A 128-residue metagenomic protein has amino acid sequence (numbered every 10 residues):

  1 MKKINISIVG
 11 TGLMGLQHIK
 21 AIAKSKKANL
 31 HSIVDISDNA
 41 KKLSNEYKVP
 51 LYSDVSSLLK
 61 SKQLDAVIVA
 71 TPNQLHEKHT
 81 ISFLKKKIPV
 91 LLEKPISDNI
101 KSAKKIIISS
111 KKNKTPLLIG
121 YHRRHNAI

Functional and structural regions predicted by a protein language model:
M1-Y47: N-terminal Rossmann-like dinucleotide-binding module
H18, V49-S109: Beta-loop-alpha module in the N-terminal Rossmann-like domain of NAD(P)-dependent dehydrogenases, especially those
S25, S37, S61-K62, N126: Acidic-histidine catalytic/liganding microenvironments
K26-K27, K86, K111-T115: Short helix-capping segments at alpha-helix termini
N29-S32, D65-A66, P89, P116: Short, Asp-centered acidic motifs that coordinate Mg2+ and/or phosphate in catalytic or ligand-binding sites
D35-S44, V69, K105-T115: Long, contiguous secondary-structure blocks with strong helical propensity
S97-I128: A contiguous active-site-proximal alpha/beta segment in oxidoreductase catalytic domains
